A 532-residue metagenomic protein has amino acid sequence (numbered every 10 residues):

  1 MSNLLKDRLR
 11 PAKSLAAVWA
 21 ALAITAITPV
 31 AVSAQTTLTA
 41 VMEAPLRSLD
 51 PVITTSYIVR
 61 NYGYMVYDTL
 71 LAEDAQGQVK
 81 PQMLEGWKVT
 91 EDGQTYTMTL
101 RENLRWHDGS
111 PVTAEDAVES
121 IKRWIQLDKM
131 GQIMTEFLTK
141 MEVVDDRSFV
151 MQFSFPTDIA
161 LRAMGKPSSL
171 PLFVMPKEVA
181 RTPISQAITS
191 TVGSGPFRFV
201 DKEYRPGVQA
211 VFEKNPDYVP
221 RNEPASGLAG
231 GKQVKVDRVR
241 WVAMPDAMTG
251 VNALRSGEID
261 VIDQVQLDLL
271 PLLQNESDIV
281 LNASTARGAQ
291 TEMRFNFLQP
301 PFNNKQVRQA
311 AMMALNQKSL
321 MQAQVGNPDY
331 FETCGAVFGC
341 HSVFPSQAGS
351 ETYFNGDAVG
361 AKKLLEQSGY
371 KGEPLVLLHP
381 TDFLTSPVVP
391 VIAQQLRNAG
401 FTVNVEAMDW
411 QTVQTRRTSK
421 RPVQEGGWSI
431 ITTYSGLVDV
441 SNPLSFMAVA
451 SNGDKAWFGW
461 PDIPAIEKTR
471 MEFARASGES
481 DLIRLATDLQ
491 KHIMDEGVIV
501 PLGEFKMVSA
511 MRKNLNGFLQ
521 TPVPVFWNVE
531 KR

Functional and structural regions predicted by a protein language model:
V41-E91, K122, V192: N-terminal lobe/hinge region of extracytoplasmic solute-binding protein
I133-A180, I184-R205: Surface-exposed binding/hinge segments that line and control ligand-binding clefts or catalytic entry sites
F197, P328-Q367, L384-P387: Structural transition elements
Y204, S509-R532: Long beta-strand-rich cores associated with HINT superfamily self-processing modules
P206-V208, A247, F331, K362-L437 (+2 more regions): Ligand/substrate-recognition segments at binding pockets and active sites
P220-L272, T402: Ligand-site clamp/hinge motif
L298, F302-S342, P387-V388, I493-P501: Periplasmic-binding protein-like
T352-F354, N404-T415, L444-K513: Extracytoplasmic/peripheral linker and loop segments enriched in polar/acidic and small residues with frequent Thr/Pro
